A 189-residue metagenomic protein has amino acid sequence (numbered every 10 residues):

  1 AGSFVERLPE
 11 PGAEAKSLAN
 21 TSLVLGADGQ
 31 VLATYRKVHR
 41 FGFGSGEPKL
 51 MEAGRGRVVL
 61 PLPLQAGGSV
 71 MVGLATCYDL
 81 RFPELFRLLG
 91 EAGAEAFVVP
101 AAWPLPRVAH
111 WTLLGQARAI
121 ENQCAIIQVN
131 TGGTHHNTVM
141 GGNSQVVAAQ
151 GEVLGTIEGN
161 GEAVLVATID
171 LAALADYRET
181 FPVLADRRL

Functional and structural regions predicted by a protein language model:
A1, L80-L165: CN hydrolase (nitrilase-like) catalytic-core segments centered on the catalytic cysteine and neighboring Lys/Glu
S3, N20-V24, V58-L60, S144-V146 (+1 more regions): Short beta-strand scaffold segments in enzyme catalytic cores
R7-A92, L105-L113, A117, T180-P182: Active-site catalytic loop in hydrolytic enzyme cores
T21, A33-K37, V99, T156 (+1 more regions): Residue-level detector of high-confidence beta-strand sites
Q30-A33, E152-L154, A175: Short helix-loop capping/hinge motifs at secondary-structure junctions, enriched in acidic/polar residues
F41-P48, A163-V166, L171-A175: Short, surface-exposed linear segments at secondary-structure transitions and domain or protein termini
A172-L189: A short C-terminal boundary segment appended to hydrolase-like catalytic domains
